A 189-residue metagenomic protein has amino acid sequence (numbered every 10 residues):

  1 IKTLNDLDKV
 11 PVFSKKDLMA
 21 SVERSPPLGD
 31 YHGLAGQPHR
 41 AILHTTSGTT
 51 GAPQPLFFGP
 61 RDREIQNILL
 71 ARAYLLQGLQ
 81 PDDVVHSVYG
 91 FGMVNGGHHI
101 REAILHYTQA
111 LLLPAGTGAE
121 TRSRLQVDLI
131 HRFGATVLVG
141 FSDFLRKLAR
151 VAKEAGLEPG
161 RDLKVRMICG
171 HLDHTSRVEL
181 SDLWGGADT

Functional and structural regions predicted by a protein language model:
I1-T45, G51-I68, L76, Q80 (+2 more regions): Nucleotide 5′-phosphate-binding alpha/beta core
R40, R63, G90-V94, D143-F144: Short glycine-enriched loops at secondary-structure junctions
T45, N95-G96, A103-I104, L129 (+1 more regions): Hydrophobic/aromatic ligand-binding patch that stacks against planar heteroaromatic rings of cofactors or nucleotides
T46-T49, V85, L138: Conserved S/T- and glycine-rich ATP-binding loop of Class I adenylate-forming
R61, F91, N95, P114-T121: Alpha-helix capping and helix-loop boundary segments enriched in small/acidic/polar residues
L69-R72, H99, L125, K147: Well-ordered alpha-helical segments embedded in enzymatic catalytic cores
A71-Y107: Conserved AMP-binding loop of ANL adenylate-forming enzymes
Y107-T189: Active-site glycine/GP-rich loop and adjacent strand/helix microenvironment that borders small-molecule binding pockets
